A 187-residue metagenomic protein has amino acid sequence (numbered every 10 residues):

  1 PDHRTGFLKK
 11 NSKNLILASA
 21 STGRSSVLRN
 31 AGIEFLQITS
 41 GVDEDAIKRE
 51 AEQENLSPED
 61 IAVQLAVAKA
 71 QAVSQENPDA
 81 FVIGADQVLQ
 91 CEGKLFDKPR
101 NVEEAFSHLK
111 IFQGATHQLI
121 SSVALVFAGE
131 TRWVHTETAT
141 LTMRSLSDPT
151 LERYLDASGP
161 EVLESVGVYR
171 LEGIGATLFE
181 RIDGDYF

Functional and structural regions predicted by a protein language model:
H3-F81, K94, P149, D156-A157: N-terminal polybasic phosphate/anion-binding patch
R4-I33, A105, A115, T131 (+1 more regions): GST superfamily/GST-like fold recognition
S40-G41, W133-H135: Catalytic beta-strand/loop signature of glycosyltransferases that borders the donor
D45-R49, Q87-L89, L178: Short, basic/glycine-rich phosphate-binding loops at helix/coil junctions that contact nucleotide phosphates
G84: Generic enzyme active-site microenvironment
Q87-H117, M143-S145: Active-site-adjacent loop/tail segments of enzyme domains
C91-G93, V126-T131: Short acidic-glycine loop/turn motifs at beta-strand connectors
